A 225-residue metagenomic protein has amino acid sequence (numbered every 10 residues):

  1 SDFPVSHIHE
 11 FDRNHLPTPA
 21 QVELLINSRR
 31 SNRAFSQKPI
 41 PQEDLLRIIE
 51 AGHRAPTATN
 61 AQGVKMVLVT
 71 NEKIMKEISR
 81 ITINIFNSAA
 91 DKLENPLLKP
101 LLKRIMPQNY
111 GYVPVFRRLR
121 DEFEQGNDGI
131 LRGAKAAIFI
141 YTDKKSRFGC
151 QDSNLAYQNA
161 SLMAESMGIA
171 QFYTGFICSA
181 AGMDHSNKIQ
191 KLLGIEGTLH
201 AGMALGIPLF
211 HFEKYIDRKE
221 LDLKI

Functional and structural regions predicted by a protein language model:
S1-I225: Acidic, surface-exposed loops and disordered segments
